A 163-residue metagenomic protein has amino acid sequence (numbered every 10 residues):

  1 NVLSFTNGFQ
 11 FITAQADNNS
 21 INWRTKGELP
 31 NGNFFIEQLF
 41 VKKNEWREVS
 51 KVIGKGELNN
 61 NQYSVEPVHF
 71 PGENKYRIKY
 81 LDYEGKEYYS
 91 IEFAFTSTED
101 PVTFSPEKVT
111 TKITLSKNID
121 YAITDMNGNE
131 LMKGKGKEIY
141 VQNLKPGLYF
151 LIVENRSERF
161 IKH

Functional and structural regions predicted by a protein language model:
N1-T103, E158: Short, compositionally biased serine/threonine- and acidic-rich segments at solvent-exposed termini, linkers, or domain
S20-N22, T110-T114: A short beta-strand segment in extracellular, disulfide-stabilized domains
E28-N31, P71-E73, T114-Y121, L144: Short proline/glycine-enriched turn/loop motifs at strand-loop junctions of beta-rich domains
V65-P67, I139-Q142: Hydrophobic core positions of the immunoglobulin-like beta-sandwich fold
D100-F104, K108-T111, M126, R156-S157: Proline- and Ser/Thr-rich low-complexity, intrinsically disordered segments
I123-L131, Y149: Short, glycine-anchored, charge-dense loop/turn motifs used at functional sites
E130-V141: Short, solvent-exposed S/T- and G/P-enriched segments that are highly enriched in secreted/extracellular and lumenal
L148-E154: Short, exposed beta-strand-loop hairpins at the edges of beta-sheets in extracellular/periplasmic proteins
